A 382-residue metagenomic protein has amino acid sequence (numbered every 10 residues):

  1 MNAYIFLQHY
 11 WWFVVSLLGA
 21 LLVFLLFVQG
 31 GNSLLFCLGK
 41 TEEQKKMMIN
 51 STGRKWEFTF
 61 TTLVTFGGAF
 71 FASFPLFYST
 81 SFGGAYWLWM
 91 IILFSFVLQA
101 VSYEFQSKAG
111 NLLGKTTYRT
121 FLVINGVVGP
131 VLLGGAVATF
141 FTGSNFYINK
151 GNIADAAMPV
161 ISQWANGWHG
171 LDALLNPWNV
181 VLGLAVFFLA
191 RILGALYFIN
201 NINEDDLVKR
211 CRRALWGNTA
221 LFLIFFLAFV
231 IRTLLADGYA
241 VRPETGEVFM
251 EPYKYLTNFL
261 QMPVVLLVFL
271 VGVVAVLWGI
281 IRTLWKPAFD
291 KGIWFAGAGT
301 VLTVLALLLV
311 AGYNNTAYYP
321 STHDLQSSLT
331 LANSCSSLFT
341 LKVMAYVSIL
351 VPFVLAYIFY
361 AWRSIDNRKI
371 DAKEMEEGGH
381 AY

Functional and structural regions predicted by a protein language model:
M1-F60, V64-G67: N-terminal signal-anchor module of multipass membrane proteins
H9-V23, G83-F96, V127, A173-L189 (+1 more regions): Alpha-helical transmembrane segments
L25-S33, G53, T61-A109, N125-I153 (+2 more regions): Transmembrane-helix bundle segments that line or gate the permeation/cavity pathway in multi-pass membrane proteins
G31-K45, S73-S79, A100-F121, F198-C211 (+2 more regions): Membrane-interfacial helix termini and the short, flexible loops that connect transmembrane helices in multi-pass
Q44-V64, W89, K115-G129, V208-L221 (+3 more regions): Juxtamembrane helix-loop boundaries in multi-pass membrane proteins
A109-F289, A306: Long, contiguous internal "core" modules enriched in hydrophobic/ aromatic residues
V248-Y253, Y319-T340: Short, membrane-exposed interhelical loops at transmembrane-helix boundaries
S334-S336, L341-Y382: C-terminal functional modules
